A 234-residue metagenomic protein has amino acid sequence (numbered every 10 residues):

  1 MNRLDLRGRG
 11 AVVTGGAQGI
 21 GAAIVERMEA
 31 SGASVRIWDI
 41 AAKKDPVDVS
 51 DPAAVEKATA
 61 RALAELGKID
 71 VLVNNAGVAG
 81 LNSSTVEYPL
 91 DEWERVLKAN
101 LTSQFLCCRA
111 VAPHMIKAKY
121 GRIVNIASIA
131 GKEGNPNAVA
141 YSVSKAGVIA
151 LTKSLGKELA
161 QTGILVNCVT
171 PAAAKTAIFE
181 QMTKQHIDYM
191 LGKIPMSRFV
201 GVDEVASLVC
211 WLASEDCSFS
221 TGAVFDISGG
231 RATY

Functional and structural regions predicted by a protein language model:
M1-L4, A79-N82, E133, C210 (+1 more regions): Short C-terminal tail/terminal secondary-structure segment of NAD(P)H-dependent dehydrogenase/reductase domains
S83-T85, P89-E94, F179, M190: Substrate-binding pocket helix/loop in short-chain dehydrogenase/reductase
C108, S144, T152: Active-site helix of classical SDR
P113, K157-Q161: Alpha-helical segment proximal to the catalytic Tyr-Lys
S128: Residue(s) in the substrate-gating loop at a strand-loop-helix junction that position the organic substrate next
A160, L165, S220-G222: Short, small/polar-rich loop/turn modules that mediate ligand/substrate recognition or access, typified
I194-V205: A conserved structural motif in NAD(P)-dependent oxidoreductases
